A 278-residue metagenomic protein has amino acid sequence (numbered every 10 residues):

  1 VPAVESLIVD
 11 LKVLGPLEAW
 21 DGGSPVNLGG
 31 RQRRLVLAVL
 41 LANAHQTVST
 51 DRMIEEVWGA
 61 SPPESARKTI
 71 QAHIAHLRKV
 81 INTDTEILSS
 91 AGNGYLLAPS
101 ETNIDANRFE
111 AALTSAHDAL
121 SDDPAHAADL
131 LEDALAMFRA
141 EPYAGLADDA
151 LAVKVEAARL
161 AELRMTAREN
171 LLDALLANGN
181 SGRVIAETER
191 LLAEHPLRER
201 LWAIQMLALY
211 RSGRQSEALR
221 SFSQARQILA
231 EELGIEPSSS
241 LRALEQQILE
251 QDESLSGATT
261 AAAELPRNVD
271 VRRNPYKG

Functional and structural regions predicted by a protein language model:
P2-E5, V9, V26-N27, R31-Q32 (+3 more regions): Intrinsically disordered, charged and Pro/Gly-enriched terminal/linker segments that flank large helical-solenoid
V13-R34: A structural micro-motif at secondary-structure boundaries
T47-E55: Short acidic, hydrophobic short linear motifs in intrinsically disordered regions
M53, L77, A134: Residue-level signal for inorganic ion chemistry
E55, A72, K79, R220 (+1 more regions): DNA-binding alpha-helical recognition surfaces that contact promoter or target DNA
S65-H76: Short amphipathic alpha-helical interaction segments
I74, R78-T85, R226: C-terminal flanking helix
